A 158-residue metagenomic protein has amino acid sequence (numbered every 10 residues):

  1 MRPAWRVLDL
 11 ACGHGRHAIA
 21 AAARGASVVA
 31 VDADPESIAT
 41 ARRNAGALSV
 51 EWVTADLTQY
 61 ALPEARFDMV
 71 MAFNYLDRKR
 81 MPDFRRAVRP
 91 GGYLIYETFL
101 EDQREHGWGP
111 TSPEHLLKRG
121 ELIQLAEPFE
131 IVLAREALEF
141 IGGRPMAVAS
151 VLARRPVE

Functional and structural regions predicted by a protein language model:
W5-A11: Conserved class I S-adenosyl-L-methionine
R16-R24: Conserved SAM-binding loop of SAM-dependent methyltransferases across substrates and taxa, primarily the Class I
D34-E36: Conserved SAM/SAH-binding beta-strand->alpha-helix loop
A41-R42: Conserved SAM-binding loop
A47-L57: Conserved SAM-binding strand-loop segment of SAM-dependent methyltransferases
L62-M69: A short acidic, Gly/Pro-enriched loop at the edge of an enzyme's catalytic core that lines a small-molecule cofactor
L76-A87: A short, conserved alpha-helix within the catalytic core of class I
G92-F99: Conserved beta-strand signature within the Rossmann-like core of class I S-adenosyl-L-methionine
